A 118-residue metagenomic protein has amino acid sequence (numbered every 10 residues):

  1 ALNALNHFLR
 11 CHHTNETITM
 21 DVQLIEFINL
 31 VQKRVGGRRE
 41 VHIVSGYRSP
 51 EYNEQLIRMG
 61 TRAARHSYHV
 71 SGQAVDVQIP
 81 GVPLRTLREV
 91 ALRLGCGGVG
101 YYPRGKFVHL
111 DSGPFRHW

Functional and structural regions predicted by a protein language model:
A1-V41: Active-site acidic/histidine clusters and adjacent loop/turn architecture that either coordinate catalytic ions
I25-Q32, V41, N53, I57 (+1 more regions): Extracytoplasmic/secreted envelope proteins and their assembly/folding machinery, especially bacterial periplasmic
G37-Y47, G98-P103: Surface-exposed patches in mature extracellular/periplasmic domains of secreted proteins
S45, S49, S67-H69: Short linear Ser/Thr-Pro motifs
S49-E51, R116: Feature marks short, surface-exposed loop/turn motifs that line or immediately flank catalytic pockets and channel
E51-R65: Charged, often glycine-rich, active-site loop that binds/positions anionic groups
R62-W118: Catalytic cores and adjacent binding grooves of peptidoglycan-active enzymes
